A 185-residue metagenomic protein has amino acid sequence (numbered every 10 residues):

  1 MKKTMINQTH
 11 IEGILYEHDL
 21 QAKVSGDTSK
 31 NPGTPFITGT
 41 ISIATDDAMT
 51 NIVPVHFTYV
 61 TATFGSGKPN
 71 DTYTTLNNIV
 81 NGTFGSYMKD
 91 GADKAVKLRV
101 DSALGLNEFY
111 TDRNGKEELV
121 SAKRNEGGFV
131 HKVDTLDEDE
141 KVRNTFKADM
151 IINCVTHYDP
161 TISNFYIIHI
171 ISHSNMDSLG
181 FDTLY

Functional and structural regions predicted by a protein language model:
M1-Y185: OB-fold and OB-like single-stranded nucleic-acid-recognition modules and their adjacent interaction interfaces
